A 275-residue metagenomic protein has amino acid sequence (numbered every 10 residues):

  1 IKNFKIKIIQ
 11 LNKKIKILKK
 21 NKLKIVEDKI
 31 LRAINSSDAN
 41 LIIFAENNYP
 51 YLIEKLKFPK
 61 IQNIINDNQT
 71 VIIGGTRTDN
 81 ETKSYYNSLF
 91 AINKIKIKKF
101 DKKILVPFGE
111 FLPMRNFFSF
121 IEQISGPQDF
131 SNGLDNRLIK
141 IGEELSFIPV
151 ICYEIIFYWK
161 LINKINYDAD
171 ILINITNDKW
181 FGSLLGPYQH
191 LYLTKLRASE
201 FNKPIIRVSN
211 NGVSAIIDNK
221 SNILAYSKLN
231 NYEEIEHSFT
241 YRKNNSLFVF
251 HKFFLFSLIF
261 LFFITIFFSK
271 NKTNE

Functional and structural regions predicted by a protein language model:
I1-F108, L138-L145, P149, Y153-I155: Soluble catalytic regions of membrane-associated enzymes that act on cell-envelope and secretory-pathway components
L41-I73, G126, E144-E234: CN hydrolase (nitrilase-like) catalytic-core segments centered on the catalytic cysteine and neighboring Lys/Glu
T70-G75, F117-Q123: Short Pro/Gly-enriched beta-strand edge/turn motifs at strand-loop
N87-A91, R137-I139, V213-I217, I235-H237: Short beta-strand scaffold segments in enzyme catalytic cores
V106-F118, N230-N245: A short, polar/charged loop-to-alpha-helix boundary motif
S125-I141: Catalytic beta-strand/loop cores that center a nucleophilic Ser/Cys/Thr and support acyl-enzyme chemistry
T240-F260: Juxtamembrane/start-of-transmembrane alpha-helix segments at the extracytoplasmic/lumenal side of membrane anchors
I259-N274: Alpha-helical transmembrane segments
